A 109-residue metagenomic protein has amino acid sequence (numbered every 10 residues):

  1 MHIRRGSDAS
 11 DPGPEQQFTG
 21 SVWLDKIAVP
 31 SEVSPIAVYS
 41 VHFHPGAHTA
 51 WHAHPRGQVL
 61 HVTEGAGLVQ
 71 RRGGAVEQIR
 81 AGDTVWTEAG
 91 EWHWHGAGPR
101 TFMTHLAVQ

Functional and structural regions predicted by a protein language model:
M1-P35: A short, N-terminal "cap"/entry segment at the start of jelly-roll beta-barrel domains of the cupin/DSBH fold
W23-K26, A37-H54, A89: Conserved short histidine dyad/triad with adjacent acidic residue
E32, L68, A75-V76, R80-A81 (+1 more regions): Ligand-binding loop in jelly-roll beta-barrel domains
I36-V38, G57, F102-H105: Structural motif
H48, A53-A81, E91: A short beta-strand-loop-beta hairpin characteristic of the jelly-roll/cupin
